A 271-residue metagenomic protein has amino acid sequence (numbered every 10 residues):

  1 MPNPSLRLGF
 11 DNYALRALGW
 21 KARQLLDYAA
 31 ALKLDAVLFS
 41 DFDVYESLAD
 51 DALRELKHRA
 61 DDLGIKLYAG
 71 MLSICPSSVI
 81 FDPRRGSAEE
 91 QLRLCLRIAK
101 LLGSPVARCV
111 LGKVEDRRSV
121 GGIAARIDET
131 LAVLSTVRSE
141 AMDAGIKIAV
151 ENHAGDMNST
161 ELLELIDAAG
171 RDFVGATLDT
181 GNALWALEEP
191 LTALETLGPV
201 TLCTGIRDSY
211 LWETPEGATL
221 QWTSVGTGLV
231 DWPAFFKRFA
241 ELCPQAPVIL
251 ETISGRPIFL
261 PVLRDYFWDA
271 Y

Functional and structural regions predicted by a protein language model:
M1-K100, S104, R171, D269-Y271: N-terminal pre-domain/capping segments
P2-R7, A22-A30, S159-F173, L184-Y271: Histidine-acidic metal/acid-base catalytic patches
N3, H58-D62, K66, S78-G175: Active-site acidic/histidine proton-transfer and metal-coordination neighborhood in alpha/beta enzyme cores
L6, F10-A14, F39-D43, L67-S73 (+5 more regions): A cross-domain feature marking catalytic cores of carbohydrate-active enzymes and several ubiquitous metabolic/repair
F10, A29, V37, A60 (+7 more regions): Conserved, mostly hydrophobic/aromatic
L15-K21, S40-A52, C75-G86, E115-S119 (+4 more regions): Acidic-and-aromatic substrate-binding clefts and catalytic sites of carbohydrate-active enzymes
Q24, D50-L56, R85-R93, I123-L134 (+3 more regions): Charged helix-capping and loop-helix junction motifs
K33-F39, Y68-S77, L101-C109, T130-A141 (+4 more regions): Short flexible/disordered coil segments
